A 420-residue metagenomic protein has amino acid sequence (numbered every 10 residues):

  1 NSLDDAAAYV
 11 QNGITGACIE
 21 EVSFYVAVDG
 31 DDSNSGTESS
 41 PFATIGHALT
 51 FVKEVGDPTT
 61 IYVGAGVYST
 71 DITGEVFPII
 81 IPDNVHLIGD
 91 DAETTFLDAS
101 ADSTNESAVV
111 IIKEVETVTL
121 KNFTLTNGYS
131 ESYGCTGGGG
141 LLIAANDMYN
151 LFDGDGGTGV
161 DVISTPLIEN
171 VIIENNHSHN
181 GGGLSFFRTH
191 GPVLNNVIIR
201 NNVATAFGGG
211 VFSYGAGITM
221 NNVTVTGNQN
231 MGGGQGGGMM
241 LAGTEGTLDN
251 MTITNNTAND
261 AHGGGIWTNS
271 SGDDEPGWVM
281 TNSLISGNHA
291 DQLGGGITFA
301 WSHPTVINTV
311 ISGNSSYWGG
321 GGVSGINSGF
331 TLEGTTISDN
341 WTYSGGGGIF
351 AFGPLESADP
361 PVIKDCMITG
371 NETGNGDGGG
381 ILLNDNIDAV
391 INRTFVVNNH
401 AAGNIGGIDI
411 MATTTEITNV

Functional and structural regions predicted by a protein language model:
N1-V22, V28-D29: Extracellular calcium-associated, cysteine-rich motifs in secreted modular proteins
A6, V28-Y62: Acidic Gly/Asp/Thr-rich repetitive segments characteristic of extracellular carbohydrate-active and adhesion proteins
V22, T59, F77, D83-V85 (+25 more regions): The right-handed parallel beta-helix/beta-solenoid scaffold, focusing on the short coil/turn and N-cap positions
D29-S33, G66-S69, D91-T94, G128-E131: Acidic glycine-/aspartate-rich tracts in secreted/extracellular proteins
G46, K53-G56, S69-H86, F96-N122 (+7 more regions): Extracellular beta-strand-rich solenoid/capping regions of secreted or surface-exposed proteins that bind or remodel
I72-V76, A92, A99-S107, Y129-T136 (+9 more regions): Short glycine/acidic-rich loop motifs that flank beta-strands on beta-rich extracellular proteins
A92-T94, T117-Y129, Y149-G154, D161-H177 (+9 more regions): Right-handed parallel beta-helix
